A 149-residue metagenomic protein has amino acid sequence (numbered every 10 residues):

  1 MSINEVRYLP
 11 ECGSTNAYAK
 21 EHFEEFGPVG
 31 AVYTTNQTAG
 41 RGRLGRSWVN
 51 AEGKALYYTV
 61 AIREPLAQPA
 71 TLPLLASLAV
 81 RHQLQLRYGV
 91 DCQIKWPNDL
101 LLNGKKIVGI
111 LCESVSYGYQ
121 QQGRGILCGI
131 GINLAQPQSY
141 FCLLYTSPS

Functional and structural regions predicted by a protein language model:
M1-L86, V108: N-terminal lobe of the biotin/lipoate ligase/transferase fold
N36-R41, V49, K95, L100 (+2 more regions): Short glycine- and Lys/Arg-enriched binding-loop motifs that mark or flank ligand-binding interfaces
G45-N50, S114, L134-Q136: Basic, gly/Ser/Thr/Pro-rich low-complexity segments located predominantly at protein N termini
K54-L56, R124-C128: Residues at beta-strand starts and edge strands
A79-Q121, I130-G131: Acidic (Asp/Glu) carboxylate-rich active-site/surface patches
L127-A135: Conserved beta-strand-loop-short alpha-helix elements that form and flank the Mn2+/Mg2+-coordinating active site
Q136-L143: Cytochrome P450 core scaffold surrounding the K-helix E-X-X-R motif and the conserved "meander" helix-loop region
Y145-S149: Conserved small/polar residues in nucleotide/adenosyl-binding loops
